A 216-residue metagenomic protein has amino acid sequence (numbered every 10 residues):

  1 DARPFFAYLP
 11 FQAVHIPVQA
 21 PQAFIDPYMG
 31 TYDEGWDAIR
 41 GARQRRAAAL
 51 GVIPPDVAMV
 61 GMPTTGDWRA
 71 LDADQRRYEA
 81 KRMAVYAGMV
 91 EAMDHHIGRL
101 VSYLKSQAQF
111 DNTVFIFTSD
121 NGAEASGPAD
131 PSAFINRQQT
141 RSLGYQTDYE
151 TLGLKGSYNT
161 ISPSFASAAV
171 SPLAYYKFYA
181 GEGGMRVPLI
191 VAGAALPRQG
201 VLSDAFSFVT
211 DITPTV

Functional and structural regions predicted by a protein language model:
D1, V90-M93, I97, I190 (+1 more regions): Long hydrophobic segments that form regular secondary structure
D1-V60, M89, M93, Y103-G127 (+1 more regions): Active-site regions of oxyanion-processing enzymes, predominantly non-cytosolic
G30, V101-S102, T140-T215: Substrate-binding rim/cap in mid-to-C-terminal beta-strand-loop elements of soluble/periplasmic
A49-L71, T151, K155: Extended, charge-rich helix/loop segments that form flexible, surface "patches" used to engage negatively charged
T65-R82, A192-R198: Short glycine/proline-rich turn/loop motifs
Q75-E91, A180: Short acidic-aromatic active-site loops that bind/stabilize oxyanions
M83, A92-H96, L100-L154: Gly/Pro-rich turn-and-neighbor structural signature
